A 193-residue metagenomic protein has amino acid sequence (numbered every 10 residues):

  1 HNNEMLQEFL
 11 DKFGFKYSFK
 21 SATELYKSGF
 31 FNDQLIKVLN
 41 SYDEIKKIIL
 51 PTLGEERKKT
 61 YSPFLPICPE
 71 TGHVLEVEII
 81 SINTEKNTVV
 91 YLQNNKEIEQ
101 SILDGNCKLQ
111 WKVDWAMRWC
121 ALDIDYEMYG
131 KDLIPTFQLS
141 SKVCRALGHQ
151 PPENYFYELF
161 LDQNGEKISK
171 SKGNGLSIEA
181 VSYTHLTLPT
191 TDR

Functional and structural regions predicted by a protein language model:
H1-K46, S140: N-terminal Rossmann-like or analogous alpha/beta NTP/dinucleotide-binding catalytic cores that position adenine
K20, W119-M128, K172-L176: Glycine- and acidic
S21-S28, L53-R57, M128-Y129: Conserved short loop/turn motifs at secondary-structure junctions
Y61-F64, N87: Short metal-coordination and nucleic-acid-contact micro-motifs, chiefly zinc-binding Cys/His arrays
C68-T71, Y91-Q93: Short cysteine-rich clusters marking metal-coordination/redox-active sites
E76-S81: Short Cys/His-rich "knuckle" micro-motifs
T84-N94: Cysteine-rich micro-motifs
D132, F137, E158-L186, R193: Catalytic adenosine-cofactor/nucleotide-binding cores of aminoacyl-tRNA synthetases and other
